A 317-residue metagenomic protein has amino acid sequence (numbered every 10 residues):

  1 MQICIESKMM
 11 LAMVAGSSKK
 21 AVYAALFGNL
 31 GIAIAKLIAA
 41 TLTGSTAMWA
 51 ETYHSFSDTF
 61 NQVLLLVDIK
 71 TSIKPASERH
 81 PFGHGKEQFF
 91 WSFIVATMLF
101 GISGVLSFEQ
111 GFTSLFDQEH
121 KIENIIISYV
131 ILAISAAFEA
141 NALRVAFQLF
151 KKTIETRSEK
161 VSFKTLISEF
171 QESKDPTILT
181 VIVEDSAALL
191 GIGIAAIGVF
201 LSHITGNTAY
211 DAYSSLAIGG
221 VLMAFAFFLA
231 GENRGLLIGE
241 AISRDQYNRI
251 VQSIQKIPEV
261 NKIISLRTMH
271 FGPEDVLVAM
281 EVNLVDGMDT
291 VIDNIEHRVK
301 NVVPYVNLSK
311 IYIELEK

Functional and structural regions predicted by a protein language model:
M1, S7, M13, K300 (+1 more regions): Soluble N-terminal domains of membrane-associated systems
I3-A35: Topogenic membrane-insertion module of multi-pass membrane proteins
A15-A24, Y53-L64, F90-G104: Alpha-helical transmembrane segments of integral membrane proteins, especially early/N-terminal helices
K19, S45-M48: Residues that define the loop-to-transmembrane-helix transition and helix capping in multi-pass membrane transporters
L26-I34, T59, S186-L189, G193-A196: Hydrophobic alpha-helical transmembrane bundles that constitute the permease/transmembrane domains of multi-pass
L30-I32, L37, T43, E51-L65 (+1 more regions): Hydrophobic alpha-helical membrane-embedded segments
D68-E87, D117: Aspartate-rich (DDxxD/NDxxD/DxxxD) Mg2+/diphosphate-binding motifs and their adjoining helix-loop segments
E87-K317: Alpha-helical transmembrane segments and adjacent TM-loop junctions that form the membrane-embedded core of multi-pass
